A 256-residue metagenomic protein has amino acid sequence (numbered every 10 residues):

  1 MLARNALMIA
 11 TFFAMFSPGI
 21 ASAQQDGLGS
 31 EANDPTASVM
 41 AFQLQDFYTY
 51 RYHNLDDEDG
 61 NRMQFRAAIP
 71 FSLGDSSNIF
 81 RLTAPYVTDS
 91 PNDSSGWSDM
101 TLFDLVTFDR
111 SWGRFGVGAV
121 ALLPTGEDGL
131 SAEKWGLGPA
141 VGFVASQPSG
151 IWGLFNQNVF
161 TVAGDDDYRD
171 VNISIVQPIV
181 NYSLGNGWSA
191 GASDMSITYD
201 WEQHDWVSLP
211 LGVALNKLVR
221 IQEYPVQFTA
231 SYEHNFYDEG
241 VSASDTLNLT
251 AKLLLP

Functional and structural regions predicted by a protein language model:
M1-G29: Cleavable N-terminal export/targeting peptides
A23-P256: Transmembrane beta-barrel domains of Gram-negative outer membranes and organellar outer membranes
